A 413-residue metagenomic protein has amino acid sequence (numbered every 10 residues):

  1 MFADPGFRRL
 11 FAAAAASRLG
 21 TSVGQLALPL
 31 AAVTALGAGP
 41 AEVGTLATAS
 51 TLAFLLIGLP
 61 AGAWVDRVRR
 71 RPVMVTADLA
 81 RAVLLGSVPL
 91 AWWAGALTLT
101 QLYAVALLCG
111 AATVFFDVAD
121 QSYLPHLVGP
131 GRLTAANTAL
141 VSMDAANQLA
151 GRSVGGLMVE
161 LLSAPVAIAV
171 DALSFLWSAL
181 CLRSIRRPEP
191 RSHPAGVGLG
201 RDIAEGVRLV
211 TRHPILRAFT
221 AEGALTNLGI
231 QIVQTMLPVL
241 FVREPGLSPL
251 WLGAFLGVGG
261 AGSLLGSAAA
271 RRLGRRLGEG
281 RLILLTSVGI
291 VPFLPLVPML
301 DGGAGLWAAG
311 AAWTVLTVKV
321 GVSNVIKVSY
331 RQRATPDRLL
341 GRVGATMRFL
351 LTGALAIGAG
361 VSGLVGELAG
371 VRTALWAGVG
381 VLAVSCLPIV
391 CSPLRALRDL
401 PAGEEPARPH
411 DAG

Functional and structural regions predicted by a protein language model:
M1-G413: Alpha-helical transmembrane-bundle signature of multi-pass membrane transport and export proteins
